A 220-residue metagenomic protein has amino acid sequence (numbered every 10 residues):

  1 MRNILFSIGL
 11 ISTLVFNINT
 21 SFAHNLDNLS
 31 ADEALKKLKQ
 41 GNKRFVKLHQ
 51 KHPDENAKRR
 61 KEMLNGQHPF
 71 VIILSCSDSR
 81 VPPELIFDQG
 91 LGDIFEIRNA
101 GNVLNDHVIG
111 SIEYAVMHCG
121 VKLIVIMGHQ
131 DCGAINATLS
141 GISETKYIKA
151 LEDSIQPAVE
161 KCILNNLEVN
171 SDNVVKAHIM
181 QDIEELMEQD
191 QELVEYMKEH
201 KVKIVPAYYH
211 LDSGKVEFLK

Functional and structural regions predicted by a protein language model:
M1-I8: Bacterial N-terminal signal peptides that target proteins for export
L14-S21: C-terminal segment of classical bacterial N-terminal signal peptides
A23-H68, L91-G92, G101-C119, G133-K220: Divalent-metal-activated hydrolytic enzyme cores
S75-R80, A100-V103, H129: Short glycine-enriched loops at secondary-structure junctions
E84: Portal/gating segments that form or line small-molecule/metal binding sites
D88-E96: Short helix-loop-beta junction
I126: Conserved functional hotspot residues or short segments at active or partner-binding sites across diverse domains
